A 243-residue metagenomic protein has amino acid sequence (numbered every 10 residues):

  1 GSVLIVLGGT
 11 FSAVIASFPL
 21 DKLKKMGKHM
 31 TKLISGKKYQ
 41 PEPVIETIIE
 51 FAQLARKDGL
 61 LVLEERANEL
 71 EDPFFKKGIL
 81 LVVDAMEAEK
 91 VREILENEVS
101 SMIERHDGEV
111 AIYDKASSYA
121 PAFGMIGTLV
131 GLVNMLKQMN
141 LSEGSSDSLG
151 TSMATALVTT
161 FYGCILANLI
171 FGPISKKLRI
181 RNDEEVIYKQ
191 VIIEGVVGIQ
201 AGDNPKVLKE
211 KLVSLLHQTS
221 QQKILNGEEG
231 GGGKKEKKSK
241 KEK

Functional and structural regions predicted by a protein language model:
G1-E109, E184-K243: Large intracellular
E98-R181: Helix-termination/interfacial motifs at the ends of transmembrane alpha-helices
